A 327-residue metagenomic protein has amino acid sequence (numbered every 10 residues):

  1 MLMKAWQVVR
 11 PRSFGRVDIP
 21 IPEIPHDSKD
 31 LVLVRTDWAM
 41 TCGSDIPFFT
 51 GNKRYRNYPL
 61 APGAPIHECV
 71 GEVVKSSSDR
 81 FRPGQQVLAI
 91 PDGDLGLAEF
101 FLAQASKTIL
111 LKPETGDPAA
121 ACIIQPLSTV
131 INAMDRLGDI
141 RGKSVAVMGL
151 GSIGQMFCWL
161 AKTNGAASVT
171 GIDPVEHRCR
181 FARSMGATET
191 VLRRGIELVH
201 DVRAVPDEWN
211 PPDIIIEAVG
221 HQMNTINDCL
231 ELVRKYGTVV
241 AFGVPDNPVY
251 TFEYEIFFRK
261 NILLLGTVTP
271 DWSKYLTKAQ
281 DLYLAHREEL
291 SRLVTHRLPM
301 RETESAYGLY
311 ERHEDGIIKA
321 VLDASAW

Functional and structural regions predicted by a protein language model:
M1-M3, N227-E231, S273-W327: C-terminal hydrophobic helical "lid"/dimerization subdomain of Rossmann-like NAD(P)H-dependent oxidoreductases
P22-M40, K53-D94, T115: Glycine-rich beta-strand-centered segment in the early N-terminal region that forms part of a ligand/cofactor-binding
H67-E68, Q86-M148, C179: NAD(P)H dinucleotide-binding glycine-rich loop of Rossmann-like/cofactor-binding domains, especially the beta1-alpha1
R80-F81, D139, V233: Short, well-ordered loop/turn sites that connect or cap secondary structure elements
A98, E208-P212, L290: Local beta-strand N-terminus motif with an aromatic residue
A120-G195: Mid-domain Rossmann-like dinucleotide-binding core that forms the NAD(H)/NADP(H) cofactor-binding site
E197-W209: Short amphipathic alpha-helix with an adjacent loop that forms part of the alpha/beta core around
Q222-A285, A324-W327: Glycine-rich phosphate-binding loop and adjacent beta-alpha segment of Rossmann(oid) nucleotide-cofactor-binding
